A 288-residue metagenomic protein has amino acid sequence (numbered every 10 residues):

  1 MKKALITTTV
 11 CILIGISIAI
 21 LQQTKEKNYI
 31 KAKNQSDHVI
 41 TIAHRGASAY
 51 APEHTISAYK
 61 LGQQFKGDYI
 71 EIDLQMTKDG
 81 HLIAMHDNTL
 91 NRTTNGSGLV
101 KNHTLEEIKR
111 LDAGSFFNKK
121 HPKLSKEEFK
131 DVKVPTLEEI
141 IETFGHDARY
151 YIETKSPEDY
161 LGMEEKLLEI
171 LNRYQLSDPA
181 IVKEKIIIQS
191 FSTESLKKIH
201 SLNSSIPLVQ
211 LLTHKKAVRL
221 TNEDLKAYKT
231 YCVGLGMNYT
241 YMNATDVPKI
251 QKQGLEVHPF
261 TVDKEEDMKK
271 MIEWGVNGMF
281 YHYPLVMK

Functional and structural regions predicted by a protein language model:
K2-K288: Phosphate-group recognition and catalysis centered on beta-loop-alpha active-site segments
